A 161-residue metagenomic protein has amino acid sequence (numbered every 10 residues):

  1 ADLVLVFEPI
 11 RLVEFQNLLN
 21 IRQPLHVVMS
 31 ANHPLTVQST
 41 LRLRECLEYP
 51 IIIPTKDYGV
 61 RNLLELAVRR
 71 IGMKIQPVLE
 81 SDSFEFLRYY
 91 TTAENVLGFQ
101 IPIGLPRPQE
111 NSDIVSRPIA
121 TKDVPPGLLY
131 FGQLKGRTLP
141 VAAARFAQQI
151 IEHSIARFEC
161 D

Functional and structural regions predicted by a protein language model:
A1, C46, Y89-N95, F131: Hydrophobic residues within well-ordered alpha-helices
A1-M29, I114-R117: Short beta-strand-centered segments that line the small-molecule binding cleft or hinge of alpha/beta clamshell
L3, L12, Y58-G59, E85-F86 (+1 more regions): Short alpha-helical
V4, I51-I52, G98: Short, well-ordered beta-strand core segments
F7, D57-R117: Hydrophobic hinge/microswitch elements
E8-I10, A31, I101-G104, L129: Short secondary-structure boundary segments
E14-L25, M29-I51: Flexible hinge/capping segments at coil-to-helix
V115-C160: A late-sequence structural motif
